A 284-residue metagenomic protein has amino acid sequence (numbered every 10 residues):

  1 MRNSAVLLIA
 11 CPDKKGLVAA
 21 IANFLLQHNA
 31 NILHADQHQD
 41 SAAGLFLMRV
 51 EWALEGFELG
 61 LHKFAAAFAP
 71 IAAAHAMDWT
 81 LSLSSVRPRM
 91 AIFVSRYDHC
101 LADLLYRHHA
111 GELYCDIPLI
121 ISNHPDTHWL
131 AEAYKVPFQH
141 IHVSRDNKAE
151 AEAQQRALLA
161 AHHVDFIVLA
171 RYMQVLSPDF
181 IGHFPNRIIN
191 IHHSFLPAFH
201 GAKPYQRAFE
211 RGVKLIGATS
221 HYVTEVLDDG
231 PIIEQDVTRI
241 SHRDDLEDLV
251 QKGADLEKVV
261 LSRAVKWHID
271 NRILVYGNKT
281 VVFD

Functional and structural regions predicted by a protein language model:
M1-P88: A conserved regulatory-domain signal marking ACT and ACT-like small-molecule sensing domains and adjacent regulatory
A10, A91-F93, I121: Short hydrophobic segments within beta-strands
S84-D103: Short, low-order "capping/linker" segments at domain edges
H108-D116: A short alpha->loop->secondary-structure connector
C115-D126: Short internal beta-strands
H124, N147-A151, H162-D284: Donor/substrate-binding cores of folate-linked one-carbon enzymes
H128-A133, I181-H183: Short loop/helix-cap segments at secondary-structure boundaries that form the rim of catalytic
E132, V136-H162: Adenosine-nucleotide cofactor-binding segment
